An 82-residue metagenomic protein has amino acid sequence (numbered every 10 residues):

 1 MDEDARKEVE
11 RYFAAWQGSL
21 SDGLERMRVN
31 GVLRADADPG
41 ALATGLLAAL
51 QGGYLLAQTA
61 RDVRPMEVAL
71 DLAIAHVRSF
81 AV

Functional and structural regions predicted by a protein language model:
M1-E8, R34, Y54, Q58: Short amphipathic alpha-helical segments at helix-loop
M1-S21: Short secondary-structure transition hinges
A5, A35, P39, D62-M66: Residue-level recognition of alpha-helical structural elements
A14-V32, A49, A60-V82: C-terminal peripheral helix-coil segments that are non-catalytic and often amphipathic
A37-L56, L72-H76: Hydrophobic alpha-helical segments that form the core of small-molecule binding pockets and/or dimer interfaces
